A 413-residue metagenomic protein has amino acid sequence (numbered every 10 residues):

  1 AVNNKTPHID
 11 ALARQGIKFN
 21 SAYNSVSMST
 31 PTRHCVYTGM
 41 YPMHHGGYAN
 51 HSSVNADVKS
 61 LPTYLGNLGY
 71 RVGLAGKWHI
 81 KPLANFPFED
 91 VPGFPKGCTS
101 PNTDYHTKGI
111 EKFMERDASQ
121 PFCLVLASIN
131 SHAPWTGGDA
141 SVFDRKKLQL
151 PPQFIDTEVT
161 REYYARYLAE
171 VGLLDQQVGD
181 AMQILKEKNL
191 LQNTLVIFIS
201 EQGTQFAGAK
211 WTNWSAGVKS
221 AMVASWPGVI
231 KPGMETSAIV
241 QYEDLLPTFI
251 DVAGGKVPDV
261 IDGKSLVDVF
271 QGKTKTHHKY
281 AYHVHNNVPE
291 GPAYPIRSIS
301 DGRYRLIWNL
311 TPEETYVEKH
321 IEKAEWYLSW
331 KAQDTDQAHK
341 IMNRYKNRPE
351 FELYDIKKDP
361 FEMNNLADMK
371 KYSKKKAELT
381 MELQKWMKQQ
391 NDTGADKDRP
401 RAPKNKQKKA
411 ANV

Functional and structural regions predicted by a protein language model:
A1-E352, P360-R399, P403-V413: Formylglycine-dependent sulfatase
